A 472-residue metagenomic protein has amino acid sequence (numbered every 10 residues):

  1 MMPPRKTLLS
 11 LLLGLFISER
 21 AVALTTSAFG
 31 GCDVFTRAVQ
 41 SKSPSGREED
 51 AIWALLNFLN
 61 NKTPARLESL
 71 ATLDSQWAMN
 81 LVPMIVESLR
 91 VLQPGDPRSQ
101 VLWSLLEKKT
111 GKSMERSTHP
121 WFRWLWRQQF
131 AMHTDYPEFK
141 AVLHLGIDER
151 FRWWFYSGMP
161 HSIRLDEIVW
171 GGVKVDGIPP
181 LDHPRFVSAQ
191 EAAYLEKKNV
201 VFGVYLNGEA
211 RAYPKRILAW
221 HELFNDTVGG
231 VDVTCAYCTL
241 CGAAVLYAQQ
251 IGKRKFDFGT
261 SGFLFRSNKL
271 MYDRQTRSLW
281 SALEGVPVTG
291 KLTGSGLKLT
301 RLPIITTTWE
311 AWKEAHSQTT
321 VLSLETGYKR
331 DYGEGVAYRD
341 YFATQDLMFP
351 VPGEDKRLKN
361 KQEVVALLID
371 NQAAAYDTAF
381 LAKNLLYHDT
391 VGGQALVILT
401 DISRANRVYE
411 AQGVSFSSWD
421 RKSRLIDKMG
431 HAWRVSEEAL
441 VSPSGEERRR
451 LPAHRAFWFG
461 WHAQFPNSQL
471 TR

Functional and structural regions predicted by a protein language model:
P4-L9: N-terminal export leaders
S10-E19: Bacterial N-terminal signal peptides
A21-A23: Boundary at the C-terminal end of the N-terminal hydrophobic targeting segment
F29-S41, S45-L55, L67, Q76-R90 (+1 more regions): Amphipathic alpha-helical scaffolding segments comprising HEAT/armadillo-like alpha-solenoid repeats
L59-P64: HEAT-repeat alpha-solenoid elements in large eukaryotic scaffold proteins
A65-L73, S99-E107, E138-K140: Amphipathic alpha-helical elements of HEAT/ARM-like alpha-solenoid repeat scaffolds that form extended
V86, S104, K108-G111, E115-R472: Mid-to-C-terminal functional-domain signal that highlights helix-capping/loop sites within ligand-binding modules
